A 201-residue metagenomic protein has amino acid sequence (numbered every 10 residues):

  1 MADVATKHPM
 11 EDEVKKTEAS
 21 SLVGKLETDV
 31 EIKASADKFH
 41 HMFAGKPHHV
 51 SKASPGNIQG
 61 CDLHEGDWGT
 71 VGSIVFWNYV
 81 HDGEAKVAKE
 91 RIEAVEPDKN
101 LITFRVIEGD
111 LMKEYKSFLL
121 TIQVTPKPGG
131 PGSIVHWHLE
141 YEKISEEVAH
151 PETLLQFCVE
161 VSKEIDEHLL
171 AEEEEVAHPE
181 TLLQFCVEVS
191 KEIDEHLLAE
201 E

Functional and structural regions predicted by a protein language model:
A2-T70: Hydrophobic ligand-binding cavity/cleft-lining segments
T6-V14, L170-L197: Intrinsically disordered, low-complexity linker/propeptide segments enriched in Ser/Thr/Gly/Pro and acidic residues
V23-D29, I58, I74, V87 (+3 more regions): Intrinsic-disorder/low-complexity, polar/charged segments enriched in Ser/Thr/Lys/Arg/Asp/Glu/Gln
T28-V30, A88-A94, F118-P126: Hydrophobic/aromatic beta-strand elements that line small-molecule binding cavities or substrate pockets in beta-rich
A36-D37, W68-G69, E93-N100, Q123-I134: A short, structured loop/turn motif at beta-sheet edges
F39, F43, V75, I92 (+5 more regions): Structural signal for hydrophobic/aromatic residues that build the beta-strand cores of folded beta-sheet domains
P47, S51-K52, Q59-M112, E172 (+1 more regions): Glycine-rich portal/gate segments that line the openings of hydrophobic small-molecule binding cavities
T103-E160, H178-V187: Beta-strand/loop substructures that line and gate deep hydrophobic ligand-binding cavities in soluble
